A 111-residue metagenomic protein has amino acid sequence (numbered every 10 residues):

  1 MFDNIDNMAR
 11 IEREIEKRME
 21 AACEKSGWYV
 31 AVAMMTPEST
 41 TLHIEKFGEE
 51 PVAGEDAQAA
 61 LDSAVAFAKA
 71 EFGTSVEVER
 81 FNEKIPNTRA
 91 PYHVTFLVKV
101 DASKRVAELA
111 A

Functional and structural regions predicted by a protein language model:
M1-P37, Q58: N-terminal leader/targeting segments
D6, M19, W28-V30, G54 (+4 more regions): Short, intrinsically disordered, low-complexity terminal segments
W28-A33, S75-K84, L97-V98: Assembly/interface hotspot detector across virion components, adhesins/toxins, and nucleic-acid enzymes
Y29-E55: Short glycine-rich, basic-tinged beta-strand/loop micro-motifs
A33-T41, F81-Y92: Short, ordered beta-strand-loop transition motifs
E50-K84: Short, hydrophobic/π-rich interface segment
K84-A107: C-terminal edge-of-domain segments
